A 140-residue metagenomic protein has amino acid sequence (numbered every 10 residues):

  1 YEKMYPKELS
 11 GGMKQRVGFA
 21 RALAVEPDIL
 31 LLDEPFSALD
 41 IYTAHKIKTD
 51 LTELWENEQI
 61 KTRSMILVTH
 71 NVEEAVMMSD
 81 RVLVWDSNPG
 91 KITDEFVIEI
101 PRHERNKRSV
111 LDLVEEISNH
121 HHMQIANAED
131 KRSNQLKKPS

Functional and structural regions predicted by a protein language model:
Y5-L9, M13: Conserved ABC ATPase signature
F19: Hydrophobic anchor residue at the start of the ABC signature
A24-D28: A short, proline-enriched helix->beta-strand linker immediately N-terminal to the Walker B motif in ABC-type P-loop
L30-D33: Catalytic Walker B motif of ABC-type/P-loop ATPase nucleotide-binding domains
H45-I60: Helical segment within the ABC ATPase nucleotide-binding domain
I60-V68: Conserved H-loop
S87-E116: Conserved beta-strand-loop-alpha-helix hinge in the C-terminal portion of ABC ATPase nucleotide-binding domains
